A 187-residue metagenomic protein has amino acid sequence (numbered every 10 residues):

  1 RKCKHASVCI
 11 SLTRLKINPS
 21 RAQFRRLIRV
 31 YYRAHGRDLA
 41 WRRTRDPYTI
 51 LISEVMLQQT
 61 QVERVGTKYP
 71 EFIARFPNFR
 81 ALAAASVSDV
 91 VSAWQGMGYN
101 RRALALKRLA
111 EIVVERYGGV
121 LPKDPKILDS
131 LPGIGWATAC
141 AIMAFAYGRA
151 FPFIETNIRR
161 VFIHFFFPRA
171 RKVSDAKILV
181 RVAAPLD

Functional and structural regions predicted by a protein language model:
I10-T13, V55: Intrinsic-disorder/low-complexity peptide segments enriched for small residues
N18-S20, R26-D187: Catalytic cores of DNA base-excision repair glycosylases
